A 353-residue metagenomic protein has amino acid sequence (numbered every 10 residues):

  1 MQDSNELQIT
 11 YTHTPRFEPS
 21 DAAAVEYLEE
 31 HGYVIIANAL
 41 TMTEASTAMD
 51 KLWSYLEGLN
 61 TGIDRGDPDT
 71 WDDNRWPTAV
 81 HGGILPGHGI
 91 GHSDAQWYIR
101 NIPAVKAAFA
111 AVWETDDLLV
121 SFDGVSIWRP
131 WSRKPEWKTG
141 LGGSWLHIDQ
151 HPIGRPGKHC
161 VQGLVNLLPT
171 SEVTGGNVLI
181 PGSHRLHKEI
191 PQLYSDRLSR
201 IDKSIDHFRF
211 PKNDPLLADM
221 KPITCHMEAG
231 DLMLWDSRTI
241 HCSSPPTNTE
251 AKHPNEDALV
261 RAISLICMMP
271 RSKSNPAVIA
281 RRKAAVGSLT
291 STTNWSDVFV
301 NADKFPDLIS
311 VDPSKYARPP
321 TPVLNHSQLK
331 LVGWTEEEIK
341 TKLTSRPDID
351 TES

Functional and structural regions predicted by a protein language model:
Q2-E30, A37-I153: Non-heme Fe(II)-dependent double-stranded beta-helix
L40-T43, S126-I127, T170-E172, H184-R185 (+2 more regions): Short, solvent-exposed loop/turn segments at secondary-structure junctions
H92-Y98, D149-P152, P211-T224, S243-P245: Active-site rim elements
A110-L119, I153-K158, N166-T174, L186: Secondary-structure boundary elements
G124, R129, I148-Q150, V161-P169 (+2 more regions): Short, structured patches in soluble enzyme cores that scaffold and shape functional sites
K138-I148, R197, S204-A218, P246-E256 (+1 more regions): Short, surface-exposed loop/helix-turn segments at secondary-structure junctions that function as lids/hinges flanking
G157-C160, T170-I240: Double-stranded beta-helix
S195, A229-L234, R238-S353: Non-heme Fe(II)/2-oxoglutarate
